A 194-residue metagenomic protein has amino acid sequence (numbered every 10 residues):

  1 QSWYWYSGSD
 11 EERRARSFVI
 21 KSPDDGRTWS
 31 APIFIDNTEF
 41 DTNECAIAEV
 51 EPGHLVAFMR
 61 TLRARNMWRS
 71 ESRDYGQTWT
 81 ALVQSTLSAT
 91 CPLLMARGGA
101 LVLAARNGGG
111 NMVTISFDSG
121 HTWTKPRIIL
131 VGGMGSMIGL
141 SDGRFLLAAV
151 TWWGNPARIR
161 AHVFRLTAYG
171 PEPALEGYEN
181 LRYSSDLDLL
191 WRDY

Functional and structural regions predicted by a protein language model:
Q1-Y194: Asp-box/BNR beta-propeller blade signature and adjacent active/binding-site loops in extracellular glycan-interacting
